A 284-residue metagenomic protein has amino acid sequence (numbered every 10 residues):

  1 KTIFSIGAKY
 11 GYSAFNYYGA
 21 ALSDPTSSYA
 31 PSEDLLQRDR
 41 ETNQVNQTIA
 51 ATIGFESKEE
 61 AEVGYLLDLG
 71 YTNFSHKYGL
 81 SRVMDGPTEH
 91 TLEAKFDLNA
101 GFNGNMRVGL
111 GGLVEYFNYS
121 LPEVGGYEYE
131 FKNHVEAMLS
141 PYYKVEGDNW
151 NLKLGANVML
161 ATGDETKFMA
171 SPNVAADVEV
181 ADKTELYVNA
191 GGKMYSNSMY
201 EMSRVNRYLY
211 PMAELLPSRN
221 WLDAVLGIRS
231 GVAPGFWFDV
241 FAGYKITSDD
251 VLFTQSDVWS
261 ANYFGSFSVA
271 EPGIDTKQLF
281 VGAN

Functional and structural regions predicted by a protein language model:
K1, N43-I49, M84-L92, F131-A137 (+3 more regions): Residues that define the transmembrane beta-barrel architecture of outer-membrane proteins
K1, Q47, A51-S57, A94-F102 (+4 more regions): Residues on the lipid-exposed face of transmembrane beta-strands in outer-membrane beta-barrel proteins
T2-F4, F15, E60-L66, F102-L110 (+3 more regions): Repeated loop/turn-to-beta-strand initiation elements of outer-membrane beta-barrel proteins
I3-L66, G70-E93: Flexible loop and strand-edge segments within Gram-negative outer membrane beta-barrel domains
Y10-N16, S57-E59, Y71-K77, V114-S120 (+5 more regions): Transmembrane beta-strands of outer-membrane beta-barrel pores
N16-P25, K77-D85, S120-E130, D164-S171 (+2 more regions): Outer-membrane beta-barrel translocator domains and adjoining extracellular loop/strand segments of Gram-negative
D34-E41, S75-G86, S120-E130, V158-T162 (+2 more regions): Extracellular loop and loop/strand-boundary signature of outer-membrane beta-barrel proteins
N151-N284: Exposed, low-structure sequence patches enriched in small/polar residues
